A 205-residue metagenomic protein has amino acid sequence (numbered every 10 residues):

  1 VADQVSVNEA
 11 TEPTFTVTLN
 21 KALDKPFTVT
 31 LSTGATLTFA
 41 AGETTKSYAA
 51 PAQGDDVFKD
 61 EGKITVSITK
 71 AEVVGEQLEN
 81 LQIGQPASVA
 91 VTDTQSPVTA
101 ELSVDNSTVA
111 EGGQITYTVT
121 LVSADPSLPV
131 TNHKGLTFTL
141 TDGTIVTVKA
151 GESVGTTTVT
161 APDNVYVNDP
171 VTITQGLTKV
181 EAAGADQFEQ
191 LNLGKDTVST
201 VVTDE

Functional and structural regions predicted by a protein language model:
V1-E205: Short boundary segments that mark the start of a structured unit
